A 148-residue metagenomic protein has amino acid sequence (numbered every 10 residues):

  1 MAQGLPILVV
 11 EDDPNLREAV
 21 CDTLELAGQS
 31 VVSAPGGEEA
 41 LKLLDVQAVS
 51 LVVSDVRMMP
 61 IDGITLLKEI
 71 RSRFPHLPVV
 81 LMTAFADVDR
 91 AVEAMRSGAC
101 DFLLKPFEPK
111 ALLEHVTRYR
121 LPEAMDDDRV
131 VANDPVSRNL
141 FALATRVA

Functional and structural regions predicted by a protein language model:
L5, D13-V32: Two-component/phosphorelay signaling modules centered on CheY-like receiver
S33-K42, G63: Helix N-cap/capping motif at the beta->alpha junctions
K42, I64-P75: Short amphipathic alpha-helix used as the core "switch/output" element in two-component signaling
Q47-V53: Active-site beta3 strand of CheY-like receiver
M58: Receiver (REC) domain active-site loop signature in two-component systems and cognate sites in sensor histidine kinases
M125-A148: AAA+ ATPase active-site-proximal loops
